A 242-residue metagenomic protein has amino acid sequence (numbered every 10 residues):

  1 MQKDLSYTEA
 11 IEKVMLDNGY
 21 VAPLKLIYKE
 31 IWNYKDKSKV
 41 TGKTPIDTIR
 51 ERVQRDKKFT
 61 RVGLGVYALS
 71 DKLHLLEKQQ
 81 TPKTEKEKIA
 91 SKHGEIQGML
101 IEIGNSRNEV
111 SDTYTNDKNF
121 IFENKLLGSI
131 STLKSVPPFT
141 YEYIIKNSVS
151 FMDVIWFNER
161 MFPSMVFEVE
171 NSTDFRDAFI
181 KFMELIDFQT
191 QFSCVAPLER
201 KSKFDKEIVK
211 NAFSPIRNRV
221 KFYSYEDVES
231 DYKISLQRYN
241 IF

Functional and structural regions predicted by a protein language model:
M1-Y7, K25, W32-P82: Charged low-complexity interaction tracts in eukaryotic proteins
T8-M15: Hydrophobic residues on short alpha-helical segments
M15, I31, K35, V53 (+2 more regions): Hydrophobic, Leu/Ile/Phe/Ala-enriched alpha-helical segments that form helix-helix packing faces
M15-P23: Short capping segments at the starts of secondary-structure elements
I46, E77-K118: Nuclease catalytic cores
T84-A90, D112-M161, I234-F242: Active-site metal-binding core of divalent-cation-utilizing nuclease and nuclease-like domains
P138-M152, N158-S224: Catalytic cores of nucleic-acid endonucleases
A212-F242: Charged, structured surface patches that assemble and position nucleic-acid processing machinery
